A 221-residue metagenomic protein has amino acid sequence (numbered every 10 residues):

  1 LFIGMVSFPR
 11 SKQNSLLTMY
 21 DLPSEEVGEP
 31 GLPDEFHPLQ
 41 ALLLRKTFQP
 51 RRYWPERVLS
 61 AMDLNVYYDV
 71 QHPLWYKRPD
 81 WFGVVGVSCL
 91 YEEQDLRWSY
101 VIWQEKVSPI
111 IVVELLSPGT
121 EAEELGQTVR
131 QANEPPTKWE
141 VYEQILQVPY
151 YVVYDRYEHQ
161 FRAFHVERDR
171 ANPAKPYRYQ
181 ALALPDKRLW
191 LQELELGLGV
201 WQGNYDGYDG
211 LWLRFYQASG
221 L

Functional and structural regions predicted by a protein language model:
F2-P33, T47-P50, Y68-P73, C89-I111 (+2 more regions): C-terminal interaction segment
D34-F82: Acidic-basic catalytic patches of nuclease active cores, encompassing PD-(D/E)XK and other metal-cofactor nuclease
P79, V148-Y150: Short, surface-exposed beta-edge/turn micro-motifs
